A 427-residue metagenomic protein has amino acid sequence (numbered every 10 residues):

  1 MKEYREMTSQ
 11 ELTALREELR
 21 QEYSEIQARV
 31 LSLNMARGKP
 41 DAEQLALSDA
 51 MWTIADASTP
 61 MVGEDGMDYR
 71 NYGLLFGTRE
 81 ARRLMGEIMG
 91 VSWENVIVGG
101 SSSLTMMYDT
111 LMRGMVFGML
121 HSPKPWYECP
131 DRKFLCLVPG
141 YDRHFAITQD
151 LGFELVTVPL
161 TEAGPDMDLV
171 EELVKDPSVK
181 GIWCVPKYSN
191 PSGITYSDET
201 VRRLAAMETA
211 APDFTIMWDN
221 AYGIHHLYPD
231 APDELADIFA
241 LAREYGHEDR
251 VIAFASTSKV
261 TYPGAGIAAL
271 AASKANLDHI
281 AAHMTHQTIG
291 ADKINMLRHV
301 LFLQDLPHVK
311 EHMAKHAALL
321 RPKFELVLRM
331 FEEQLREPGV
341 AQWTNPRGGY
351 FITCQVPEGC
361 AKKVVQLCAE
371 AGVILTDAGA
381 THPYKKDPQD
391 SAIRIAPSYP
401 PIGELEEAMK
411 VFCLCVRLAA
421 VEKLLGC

Functional and structural regions predicted by a protein language model:
K2-E87, E370-V373: N-terminal "arm"/small-domain region of PLP-dependent enzymes with the aminotransferase-like
G38-A42, S103-L104, G140-D142, A163 (+9 more regions): Short, solvent-exposed loop/turn segments at secondary-structure junctions
P60, M67-P212, G223-G246, C413 (+1 more regions): Conserved core of the PLP fold type I
G99, A240-R321, Q334, V421: Conserved core segment of the aminotransferase class I/II
A314-L328, V340-Q355, A369: Conserved glycine-rich beta-strand-loop-beta hairpin in the small C-terminal domain of fold type I
T353-E358, L375-R417: Conserved PLP-binding active-site segment of the aspartate aminotransferase-like
V364-E370, A408-C413: Short amphipathic alpha-helices in soluble, non-transmembrane regions that often serve as interface/regulatory elements
